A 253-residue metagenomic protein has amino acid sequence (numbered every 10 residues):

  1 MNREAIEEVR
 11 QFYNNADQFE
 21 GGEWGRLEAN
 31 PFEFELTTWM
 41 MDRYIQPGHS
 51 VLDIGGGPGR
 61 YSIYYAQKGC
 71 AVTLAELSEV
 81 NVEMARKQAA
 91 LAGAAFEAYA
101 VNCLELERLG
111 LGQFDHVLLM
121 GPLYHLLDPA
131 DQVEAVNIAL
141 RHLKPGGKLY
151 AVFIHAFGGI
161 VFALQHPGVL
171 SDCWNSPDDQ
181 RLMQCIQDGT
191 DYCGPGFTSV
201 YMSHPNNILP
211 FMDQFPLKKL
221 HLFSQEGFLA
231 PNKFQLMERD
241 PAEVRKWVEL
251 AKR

Functional and structural regions predicted by a protein language model:
M1-P47, R60: Conserved class I S-adenosyl-L-methionine
I63-L106: Class I SAM-dependent methyltransferase SAM/SAH-binding core
R108-V117: A short acidic, Gly/Pro-enriched loop at the edge of an enzyme's catalytic core that lines a small-molecule cofactor
H116-A130: A short SAM/SAH-binding and catalytic strip from SAM-dependent methyltransferases
V133-P145: A short glycine-rich, Lys/Arg-flanked "PGG" loop and its adjoining helix->strand segment in the class I
L149-Q180: Conserved class I S-adenosyl-L-methionine
S199-P216, L222: Short alpha-helix
P210, L220-R253: A C-terminal cap/extension of S-adenosyl-L-methionine-dependent methyltransferases that defines the acceptor-substrate
